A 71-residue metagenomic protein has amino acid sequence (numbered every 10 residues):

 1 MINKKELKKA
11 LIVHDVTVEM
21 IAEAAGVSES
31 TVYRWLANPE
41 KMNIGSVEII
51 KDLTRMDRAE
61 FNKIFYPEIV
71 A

Functional and structural regions predicted by a protein language model:
M1, E40-N43: Short acidic alpha-helix initiation/capping motifs at coil-to-helix transition points, especially at protein N-termini
M1-M20: A short, Lys/Arg-rich alpha-helix, primarily the initiator
V13-D15, E23, R34, E60-A71: Short, charged recognition helix plus adjacent turn of helix-turn-helix-like nucleic-acid-binding domains
G26-K41: Recognition helix of helix-turn-helix/homeodomain-like DNA-binding domains that insert into the DNA major groove
N38, I49, P67: Alpha-helical DNA-recognition elements
G45-E60: DNA major-groove recognition helix of helix-turn-helix/homeodomain DNA-binding modules
